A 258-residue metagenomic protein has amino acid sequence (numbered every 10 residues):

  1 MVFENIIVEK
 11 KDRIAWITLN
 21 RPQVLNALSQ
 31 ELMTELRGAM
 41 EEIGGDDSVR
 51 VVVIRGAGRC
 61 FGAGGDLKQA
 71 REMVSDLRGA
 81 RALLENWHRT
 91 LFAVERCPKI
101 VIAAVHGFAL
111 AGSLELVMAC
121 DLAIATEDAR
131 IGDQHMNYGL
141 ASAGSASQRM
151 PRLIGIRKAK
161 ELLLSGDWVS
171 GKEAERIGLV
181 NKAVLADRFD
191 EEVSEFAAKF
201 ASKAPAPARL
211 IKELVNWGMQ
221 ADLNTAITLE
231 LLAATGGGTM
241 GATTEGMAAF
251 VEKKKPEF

Functional and structural regions predicted by a protein language model:
M1-A57, F92: Conserved CoA-thioester-binding segment of acyl-CoA-metabolizing enzymes
I17, R21, L36, I54 (+6 more regions): Terminal peptide-recognition signature
R21-P22, D46, D76, K203 (+2 more regions): Short loop-to-helix capping motifs
G56-A93, A109, N137-G139, D222: Glycine- (often His-adjacent) and acidic-residue-rich active-site loop that binds/positions the CoA thioester
F92-A208, L231, T235, T239-M240 (+1 more regions): Crotonase-fold acyl-CoA enzyme core
M219, K255-F258: Short C-terminal tail/terminal secondary-structure segment of NAD(P)H-dependent dehydrogenase/reductase domains
